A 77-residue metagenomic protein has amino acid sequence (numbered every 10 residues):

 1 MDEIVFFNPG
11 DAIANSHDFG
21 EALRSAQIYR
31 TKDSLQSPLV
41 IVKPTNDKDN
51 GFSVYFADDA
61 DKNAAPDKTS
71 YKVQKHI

Functional and structural regions predicted by a protein language model:
M1-A12, S37, I41-I77: Short aromatic-glycine-(Arg/Gly/Cys) micro-motifs in beta-strand/loop hairpins
N15-S37: A short, charged, amphipathic alpha-helix used as a generic interaction element across diverse proteins
